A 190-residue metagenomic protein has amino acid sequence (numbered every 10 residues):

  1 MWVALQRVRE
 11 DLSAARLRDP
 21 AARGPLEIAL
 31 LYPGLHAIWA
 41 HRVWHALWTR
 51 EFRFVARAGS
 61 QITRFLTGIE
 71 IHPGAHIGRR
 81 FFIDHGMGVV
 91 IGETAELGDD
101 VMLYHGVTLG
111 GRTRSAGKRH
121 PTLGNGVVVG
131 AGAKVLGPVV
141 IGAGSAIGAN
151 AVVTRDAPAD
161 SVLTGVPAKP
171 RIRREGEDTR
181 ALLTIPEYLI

Functional and structural regions predicted by a protein language model:
M1-T67, G176-I190: Terminal amphipathic alpha-helical/low-complexity segments used for targeting or macromolecular assembly
G34, W39-R42, A75, F81 (+3 more regions): Solvent-exposed, flexible loop/coil residues
T67, H72-P73, G78-R79, D84-E93 (+10 more regions): Left-handed beta-helix
L123, K169-I172, Y188: Intrinsically disordered, low-complexity segments enriched in proline/serine/threonine
A159-L182: Conserved beta-strand-loop-alpha-helix hinge in the C-terminal portion of ABC ATPase nucleotide-binding domains
